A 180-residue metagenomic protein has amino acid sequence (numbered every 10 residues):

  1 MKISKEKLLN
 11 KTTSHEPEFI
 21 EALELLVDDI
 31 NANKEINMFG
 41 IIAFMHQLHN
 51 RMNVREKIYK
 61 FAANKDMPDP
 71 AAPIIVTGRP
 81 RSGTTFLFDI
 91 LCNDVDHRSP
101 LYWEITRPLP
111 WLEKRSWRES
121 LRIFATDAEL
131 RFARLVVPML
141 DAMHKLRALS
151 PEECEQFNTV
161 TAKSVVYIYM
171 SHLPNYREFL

Functional and structural regions predicted by a protein language model:
K5-E6: N-terminal regions that are enriched for targeting/export leaders and immediately downstream pro/stem segments
N10-R55: Charged, amphipathic alpha-helical linker segments immediately N-terminal to NTP-binding catalytic cores
F39-R79: Long amphipathic N-terminal alpha/beta scaffold segment
I75-V95: Glycine-rich phosphate-binding P-loop
N93-W103: Post-Walker A helix-loop "phosphate-sensing" segment adjacent to the P-loop in P-loop NTPases
E104-L180: PAPS-dependent sulfation machinery
